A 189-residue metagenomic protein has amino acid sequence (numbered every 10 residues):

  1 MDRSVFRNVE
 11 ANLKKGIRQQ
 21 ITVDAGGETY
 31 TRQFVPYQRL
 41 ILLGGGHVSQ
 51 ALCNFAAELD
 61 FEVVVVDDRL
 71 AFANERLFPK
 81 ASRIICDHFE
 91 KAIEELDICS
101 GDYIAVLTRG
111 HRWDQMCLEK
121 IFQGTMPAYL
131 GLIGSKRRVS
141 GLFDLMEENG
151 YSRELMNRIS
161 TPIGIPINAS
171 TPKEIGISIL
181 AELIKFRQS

Functional and structural regions predicted by a protein language model:
M1-D68, F72-S82, L96-D102, D144-M146 (+1 more regions): Segments forming oxygen-rich coordination pockets for charged ligands
G45, D68-R69, F89, T108-G110: Histidine- and/or cysteine-centered catalytic micro-motif in compact active-site loops
S49-L52, R112-C117, V139: Short glycine/serine/threonine-rich phosphate/pyrophosphate-binding segments that cradle anionic phosphate groups
D60, A81-S82, M126-P127, L155-M156: A generic structural signal for alpha->beta connector loops
V66, Y103, T108-H111, K120-L145: ADP-ribose/adenylate-binding Rossmann-like module
R83-H88: Short acidic-hydrophobic, aromatic-tinged amphipathic segments that line or gate anion-handling sites
E90-E95, P166: Short loop/turn elements that flank and shape the SAM/SAH-binding pocket of Class I
I133-S189: Adenosine-phosphate binding glycine-rich loop
